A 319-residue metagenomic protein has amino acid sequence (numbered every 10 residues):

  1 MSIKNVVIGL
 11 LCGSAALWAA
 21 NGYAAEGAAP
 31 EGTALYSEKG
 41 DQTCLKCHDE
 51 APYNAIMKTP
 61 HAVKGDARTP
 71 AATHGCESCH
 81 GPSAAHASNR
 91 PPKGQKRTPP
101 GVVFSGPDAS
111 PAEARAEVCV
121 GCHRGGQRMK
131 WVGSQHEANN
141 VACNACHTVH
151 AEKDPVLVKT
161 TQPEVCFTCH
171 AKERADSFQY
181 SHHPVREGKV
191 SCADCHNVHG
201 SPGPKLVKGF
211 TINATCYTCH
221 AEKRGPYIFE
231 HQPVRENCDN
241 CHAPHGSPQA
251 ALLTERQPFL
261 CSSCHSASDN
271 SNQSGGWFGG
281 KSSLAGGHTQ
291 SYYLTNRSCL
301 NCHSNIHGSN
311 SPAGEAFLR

Functional and structural regions predicted by a protein language model:
I3-N5, W18-R319: Short sequence/structural segments immediately N-terminal
G9-W18: Bacterial N-terminal signal peptides
